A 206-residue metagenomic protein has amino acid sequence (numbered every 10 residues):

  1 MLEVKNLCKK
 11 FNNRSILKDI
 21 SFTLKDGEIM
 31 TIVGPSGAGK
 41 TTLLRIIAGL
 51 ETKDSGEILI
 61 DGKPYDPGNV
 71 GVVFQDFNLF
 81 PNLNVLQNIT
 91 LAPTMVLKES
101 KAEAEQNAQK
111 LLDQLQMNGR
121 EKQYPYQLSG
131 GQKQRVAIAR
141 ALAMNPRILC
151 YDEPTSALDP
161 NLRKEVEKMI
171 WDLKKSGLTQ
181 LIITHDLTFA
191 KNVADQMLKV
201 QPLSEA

Functional and structural regions predicted by a protein language model:
V33-P35: The feature captures the beta-strand-to-loop junction immediately N-terminal to the Walker
A48: Helix-to-loop junction immediately C-terminal to a conserved catalytic motif
G56-G68: Conserved ABC transporter NBD signature motif
Q123-Y126, M144, S176: Conserved signature/switch motifs of ABC ATPase nucleotide-binding domains
I138: Hydrophobic anchor residue at the start of the ABC signature
L149-D152: Catalytic Walker B motif of ABC-type/P-loop ATPase nucleotide-binding domains
P160-L162: Helix N-cap at the start of a conserved alpha-helix in ABC-type nucleotide-binding domains
